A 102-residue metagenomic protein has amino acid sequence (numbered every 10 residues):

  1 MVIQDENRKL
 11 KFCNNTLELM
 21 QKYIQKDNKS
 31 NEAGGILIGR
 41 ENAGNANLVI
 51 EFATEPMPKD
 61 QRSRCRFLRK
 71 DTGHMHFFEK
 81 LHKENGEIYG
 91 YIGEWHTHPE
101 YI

Functional and structural regions predicted by a protein language model:
M1-Y91, P99-I102: Conserved beta-strand-loop surface patch within small alpha/beta domains used for substrate/adaptor or ligand engagement
